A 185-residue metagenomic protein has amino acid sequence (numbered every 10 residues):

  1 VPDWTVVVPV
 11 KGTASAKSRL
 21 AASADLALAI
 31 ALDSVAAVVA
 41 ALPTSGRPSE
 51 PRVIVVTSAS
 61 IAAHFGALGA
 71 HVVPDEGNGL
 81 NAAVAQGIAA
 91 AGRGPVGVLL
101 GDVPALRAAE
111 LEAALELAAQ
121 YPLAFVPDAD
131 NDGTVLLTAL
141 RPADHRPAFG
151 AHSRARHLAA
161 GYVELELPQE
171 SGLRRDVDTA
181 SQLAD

Functional and structural regions predicted by a protein language model:
V1-R19: N-terminal nucleotide-binding beta1-loop-alpha1 segment
A27-P48: A short, N-terminal amphipathic alpha-helix
P43-H71: Acidic donor-binding segment of Leloir-type glycosyltransferases
H64-P95, S153: Short phosphate-binding loop-to-helix
L106-D132: Conserved donor-nucleotide/metal-binding helix-loop-beta segment in metal-dependent transferases, i.e., the alpha-helix
G133-Y162: Short, glycine-/small-residue-rich phosphate/pyrophosphate-handling segment
H152-D185: Conserved alpha/beta core of the MobA/IspD/sugar-nucleotide pyrophosphorylase nucleotidyltransferase superfamily
